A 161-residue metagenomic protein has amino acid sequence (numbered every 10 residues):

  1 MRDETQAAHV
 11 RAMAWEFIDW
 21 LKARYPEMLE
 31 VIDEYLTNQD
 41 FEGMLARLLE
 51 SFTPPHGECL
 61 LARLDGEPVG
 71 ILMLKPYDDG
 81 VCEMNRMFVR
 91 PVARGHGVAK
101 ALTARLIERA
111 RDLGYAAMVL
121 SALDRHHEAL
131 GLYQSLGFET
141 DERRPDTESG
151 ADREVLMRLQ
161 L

Functional and structural regions predicted by a protein language model:
R2, A116-V119, L123-L161: C-terminal "cap" of GNAT-fold acetyltransferases
E4-A8, H96, H127: Loop/helix-junction capping segments adjacent to catalytic residues or to phosphate/diphosphate-binding pockets
E4-N85, R90-P91, T103-R105, R109 (+3 more regions): Acetyl-CoA-dependent GNAT
G66, G97, G114: Conserved G/P- and acidic residue-centered "switch" motifs that form tight phosphate/ATP-binding loops in soluble
R90-H96, D124-R125: Active-site acidic-Proline motif in GNAT/NAT acetyltransferases
R94, R111, Q134: Short polybasic/polar patches that bind polyanions
H96, K100, A104: Residues forming the Rossmann-fold NAD(P)(H) cofactor-binding site
